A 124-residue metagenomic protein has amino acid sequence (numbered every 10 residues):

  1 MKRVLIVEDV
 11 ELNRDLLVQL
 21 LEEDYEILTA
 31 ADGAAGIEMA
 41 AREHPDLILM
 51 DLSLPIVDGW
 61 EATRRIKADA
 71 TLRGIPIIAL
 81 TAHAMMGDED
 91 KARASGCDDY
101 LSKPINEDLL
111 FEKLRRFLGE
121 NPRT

Functional and structural regions predicted by a protein language model:
V10-L28: Two-component/phosphorelay signaling modules centered on CheY-like receiver
L12, I105-R115: C-terminal output helix
Y25-A31, M39, L101: Short hydrophobic/Thr-rich beta-strand motif most characteristic of the beta2 strand and flanking loop of CheY-like
T29, L54-V57, M86, A94: Residue-level signal for the "D+5" position in two-component response regulator receiver
I48, L52-P55, I78, H83-M85: The short loop immediately C-terminal to the conserved phospho-acceptor aspartate in CheY-like receiver
P55, R64, R73, M85 (+1 more regions): The feature encodes the CheY-like receiver
